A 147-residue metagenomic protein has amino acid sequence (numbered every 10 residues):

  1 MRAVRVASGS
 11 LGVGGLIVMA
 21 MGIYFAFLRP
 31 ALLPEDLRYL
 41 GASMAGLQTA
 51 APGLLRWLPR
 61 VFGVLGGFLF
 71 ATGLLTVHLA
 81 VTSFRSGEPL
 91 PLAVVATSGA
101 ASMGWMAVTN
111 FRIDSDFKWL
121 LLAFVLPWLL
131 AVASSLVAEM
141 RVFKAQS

Functional and structural regions predicted by a protein language model:
R2-M19: Alpha-helical transmembrane segments and their helix-start/interface "positive-inside/aromatic belt" motifs in integral
L16-F62: Hydrophobic transmembrane helix segments
G73-L92: Juxtamembrane helix-break-helix junctions at the cytosolic face of small multi-pass alpha-helical membrane proteins
L75-L79, A101-T109: Hydrophobic, membrane-inserted alpha-helices
A93-S102: Transmembrane alpha-helical segments of multi-pass membrane proteins
G104-A123: Membrane-helix boundary connector in multi-pass membrane proteins
W128-S147: Membrane-water interface at the C-terminal end of transmembrane alpha helices
